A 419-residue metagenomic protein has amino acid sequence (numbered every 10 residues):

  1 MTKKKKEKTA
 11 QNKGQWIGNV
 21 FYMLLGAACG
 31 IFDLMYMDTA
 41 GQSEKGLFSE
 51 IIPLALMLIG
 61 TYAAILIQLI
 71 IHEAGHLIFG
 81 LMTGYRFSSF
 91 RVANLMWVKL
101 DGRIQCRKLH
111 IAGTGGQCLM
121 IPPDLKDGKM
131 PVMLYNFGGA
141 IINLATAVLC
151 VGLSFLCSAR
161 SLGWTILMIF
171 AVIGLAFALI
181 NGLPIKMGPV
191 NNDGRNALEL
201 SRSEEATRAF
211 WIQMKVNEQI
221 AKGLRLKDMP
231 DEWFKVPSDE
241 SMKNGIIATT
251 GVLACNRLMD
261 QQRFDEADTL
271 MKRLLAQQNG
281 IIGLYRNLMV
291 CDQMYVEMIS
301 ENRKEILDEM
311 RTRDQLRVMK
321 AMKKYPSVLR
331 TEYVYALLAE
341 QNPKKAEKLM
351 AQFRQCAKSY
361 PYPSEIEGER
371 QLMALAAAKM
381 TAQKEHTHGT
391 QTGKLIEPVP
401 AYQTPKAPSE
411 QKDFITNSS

Functional and structural regions predicted by a protein language model:
T2-T61, I111: Topogenic membrane-insertion module of multi-pass membrane proteins
L47-I59, A159-I173: Hydrophobic alpha-helical transmembrane segments
G60-D124: Small-residue-rich helix-interface/hinge motifs
M82, Q117-K129, I185-E266, K272-Q278 (+1 more regions): Polar-ligand-bearing catalytic/cofactor-coordination segments of membrane-embedded or membrane-tethered inner-membrane
A209, K243-L253, I281-D292, K323-L329: Generic helix N-cap/helix-start motif at coil->alpha-helix transitions
V216, A254-N256, C291-M298, R330-L338: Conserved small-residue packing positions in alpha-helical repeats and bundles
M229-S238, D265-A276, N302-V318, N342-Q355: Alpha-helical repeat scaffolds
D260, I281-K320: Alpha-helical adaptor scaffolds
